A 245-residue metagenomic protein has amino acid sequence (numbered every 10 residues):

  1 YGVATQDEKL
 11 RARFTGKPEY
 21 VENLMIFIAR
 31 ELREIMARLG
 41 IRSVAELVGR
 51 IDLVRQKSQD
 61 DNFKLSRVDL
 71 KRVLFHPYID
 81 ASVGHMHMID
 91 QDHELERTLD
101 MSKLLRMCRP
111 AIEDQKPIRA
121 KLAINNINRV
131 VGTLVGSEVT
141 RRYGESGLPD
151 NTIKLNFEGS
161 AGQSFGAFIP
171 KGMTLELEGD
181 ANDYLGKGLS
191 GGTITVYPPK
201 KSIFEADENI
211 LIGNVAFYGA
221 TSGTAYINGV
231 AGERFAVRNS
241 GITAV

Functional and structural regions predicted by a protein language model:
A4: Active-site rim recognition segments
D7-R42, V48-G49, R72-V245: Long, distal/terminal scaffolding or interaction modules with repetitive or compositionally biased sequence
V44-L47, V54-S58: Compact, charge-rich alpha-helical regulatory domains located at protein termini
L65-R67: Intrinsically disordered, low-complexity glycine/proline-rich and charged
